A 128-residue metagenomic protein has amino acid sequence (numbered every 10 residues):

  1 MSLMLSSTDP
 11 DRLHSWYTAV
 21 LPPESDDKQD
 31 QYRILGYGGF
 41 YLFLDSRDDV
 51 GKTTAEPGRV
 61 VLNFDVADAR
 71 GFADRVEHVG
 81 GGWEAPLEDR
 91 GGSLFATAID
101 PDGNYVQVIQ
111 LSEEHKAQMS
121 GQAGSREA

Functional and structural regions predicted by a protein language model:
M1-H14, V60-F64, S112-A128: N-terminal beta-strand motif that seeds the catalytic metal site of vicinal oxygen chelate
M1-T8, R33-G36, G51-E77, L94-I99 (+1 more regions): Vicinal oxygen chelate
M4-L42: Core segments of cupin and vicinal oxygen chelate
D9, G39-Y41, D48, D102 (+1 more regions): Short, flexible active-site-adjacent loop segments at beta-strand->alpha-helix junctions, enriched in small/polar
D27-Q29, G58, G81, R90: Residues that act as N-cap/strand-start positions at coil-to-secondary-structure junctions
K28-D30, R47, E88-D89, H115: Proline- and acidic/polar-enriched loop/turn elements at helix boundaries
F43, V50-T54, E114-A117: A short local loop/turn or secondary-structure capping micro-motif enriched for an aromatic residue
A73, E77-A128: Vicinal oxygen chelate
